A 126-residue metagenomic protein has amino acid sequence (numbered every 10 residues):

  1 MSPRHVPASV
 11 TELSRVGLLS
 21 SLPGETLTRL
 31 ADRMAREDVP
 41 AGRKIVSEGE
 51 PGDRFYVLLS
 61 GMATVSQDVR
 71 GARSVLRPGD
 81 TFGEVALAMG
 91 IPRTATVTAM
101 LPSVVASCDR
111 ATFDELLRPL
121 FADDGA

Functional and structural regions predicted by a protein language model:
M1-A126: Cytosolic regulatory regions built on CNB/CRP/Popeye-like sensor folds
